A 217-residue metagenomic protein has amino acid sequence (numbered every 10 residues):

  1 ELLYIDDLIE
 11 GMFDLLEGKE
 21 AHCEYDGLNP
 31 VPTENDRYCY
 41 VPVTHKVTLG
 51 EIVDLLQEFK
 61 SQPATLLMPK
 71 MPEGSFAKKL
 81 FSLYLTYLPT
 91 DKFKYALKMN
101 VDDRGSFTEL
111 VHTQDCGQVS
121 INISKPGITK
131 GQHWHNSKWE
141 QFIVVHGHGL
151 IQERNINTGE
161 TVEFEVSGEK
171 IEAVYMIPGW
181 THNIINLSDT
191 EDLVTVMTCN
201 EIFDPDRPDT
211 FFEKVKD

Functional and structural regions predicted by a protein language model:
E1-G18, H22-C23: Substrate-positioning beta->alpha
G18-L97: Mid/C-terminal beta-alpha module of Rossmann-like enzyme folds, strongest in SDR-family dehydrogenases/epimerases
C39, S137-I156: Glycine- and acidic-residue-biased ligand/ion/polar-headgroup-sensing regions
F93-Q132: A short glycine-rich, His/Asp/Glu-containing loop-to-beta-strand
C116, I128-Q141, G168-K170: A short beta-loop-beta micro-motif enriched in histidine and acidic residues
G131-H133, I151-E153, A173-M176, H182-D189: Short beta-strand His + acidic residue motifs that chelate non-heme Fe in jelly-roll/DSBH and cupin folds
N155-W180: Short acidic-glycine-tyrosine-enriched beta hairpin
T158-E160, I185-D217: Double-stranded beta-helix
